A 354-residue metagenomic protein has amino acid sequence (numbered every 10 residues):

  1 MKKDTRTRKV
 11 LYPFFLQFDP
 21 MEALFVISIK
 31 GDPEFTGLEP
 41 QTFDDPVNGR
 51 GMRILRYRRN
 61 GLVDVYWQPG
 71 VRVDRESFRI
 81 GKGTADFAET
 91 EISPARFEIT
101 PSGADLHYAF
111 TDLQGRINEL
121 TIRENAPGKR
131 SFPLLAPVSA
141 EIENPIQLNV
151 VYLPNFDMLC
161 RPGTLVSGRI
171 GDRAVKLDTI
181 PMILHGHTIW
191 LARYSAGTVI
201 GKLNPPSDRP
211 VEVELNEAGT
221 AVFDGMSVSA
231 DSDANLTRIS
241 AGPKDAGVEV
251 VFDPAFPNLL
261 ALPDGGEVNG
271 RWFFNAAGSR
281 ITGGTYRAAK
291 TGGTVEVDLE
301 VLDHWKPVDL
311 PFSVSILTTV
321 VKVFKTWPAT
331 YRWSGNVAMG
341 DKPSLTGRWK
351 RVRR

Functional and structural regions predicted by a protein language model:
M1-R354: Structured soluble/peripheral alpha/beta segments that form catalytic or ligand/cofactor-binding pockets
